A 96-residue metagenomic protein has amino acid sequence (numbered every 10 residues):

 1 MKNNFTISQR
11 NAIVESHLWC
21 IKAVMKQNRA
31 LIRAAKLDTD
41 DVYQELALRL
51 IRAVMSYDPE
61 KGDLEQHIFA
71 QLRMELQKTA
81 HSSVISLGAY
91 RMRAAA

Functional and structural regions predicted by a protein language model:
M1-L87: Alpha-helical promoter-recognition and RNA polymerase-docking modules of transcription initiation factors, dominated by
A89-A96: Internal acidic/polar
